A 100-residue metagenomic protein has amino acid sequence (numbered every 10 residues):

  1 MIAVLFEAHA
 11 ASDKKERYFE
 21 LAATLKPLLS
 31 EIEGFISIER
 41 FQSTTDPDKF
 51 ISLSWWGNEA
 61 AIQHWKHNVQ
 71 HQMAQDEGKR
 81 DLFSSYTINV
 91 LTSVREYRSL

Functional and structural regions predicted by a protein language model:
M1-F50, G57-H67, F83-L100: Short S/T/G/P-rich N-terminal loop/turn motif that feeds into the first structured element of a domain
A74-D76: Low-complexity, intrinsically disordered Gly/Pro/Thr-rich segments
G78-L82: Arginine/glycine-rich "motif VI" loop of SF2 helicases in the C-terminal RecA-like domain
